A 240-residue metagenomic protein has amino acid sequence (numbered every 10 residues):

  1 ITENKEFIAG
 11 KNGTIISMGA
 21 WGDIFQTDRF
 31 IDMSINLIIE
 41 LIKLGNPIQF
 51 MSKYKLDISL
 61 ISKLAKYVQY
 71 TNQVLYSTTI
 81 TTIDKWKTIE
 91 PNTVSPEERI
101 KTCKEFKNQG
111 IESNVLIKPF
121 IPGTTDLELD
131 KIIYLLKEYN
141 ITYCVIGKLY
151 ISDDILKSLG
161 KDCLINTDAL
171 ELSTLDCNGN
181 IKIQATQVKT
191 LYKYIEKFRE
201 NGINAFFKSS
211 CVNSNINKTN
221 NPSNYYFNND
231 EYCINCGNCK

Functional and structural regions predicted by a protein language model:
I1-T2, N235: Poly-acidic low-complexity segments
T2-Q187: Conserved AdoMet/S-adenosylmethionine-binding subsite of the radical SAM
D154-K240: C-terminal accessory extensions appended to soluble enzyme cores
